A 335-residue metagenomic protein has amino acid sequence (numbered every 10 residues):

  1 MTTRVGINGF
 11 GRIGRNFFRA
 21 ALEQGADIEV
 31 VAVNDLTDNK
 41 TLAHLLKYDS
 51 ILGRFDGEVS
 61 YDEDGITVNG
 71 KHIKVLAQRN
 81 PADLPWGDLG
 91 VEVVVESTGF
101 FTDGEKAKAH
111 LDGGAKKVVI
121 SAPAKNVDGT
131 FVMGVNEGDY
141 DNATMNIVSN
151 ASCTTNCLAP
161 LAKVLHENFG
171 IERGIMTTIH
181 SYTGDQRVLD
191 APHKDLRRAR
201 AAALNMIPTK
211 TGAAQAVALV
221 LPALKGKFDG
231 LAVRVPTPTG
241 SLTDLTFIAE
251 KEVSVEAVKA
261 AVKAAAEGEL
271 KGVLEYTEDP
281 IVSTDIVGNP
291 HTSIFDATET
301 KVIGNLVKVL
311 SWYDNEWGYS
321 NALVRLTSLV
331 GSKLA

Functional and structural regions predicted by a protein language model:
M1-A199, K301, R325, S332-L334: N-terminal Rossmann-like NAD(P) cofactor-binding subdomain of oxidoreductases, focused on the glycine-rich
F10, G14, D103, A151-T154 (+8 more regions): Generic structural signal for well-ordered, non-membrane alpha-helical segments in soluble metabolic enzymes
F18, K108, A159-H166, T177 (+7 more regions): Predominant activation on well-ordered alpha-helical scaffold segments within soluble catalytic domains
L36-D38, P81, A124-K125, S152-T154 (+6 more regions): Glycine-rich beta-alpha junction loops
I66, F131-M133, I147, L189 (+5 more regions): Short clusters of hydrophobic/aromatic residues that line enzyme substrate/ligand-binding pockets
T144-M145, A201-A203, G240-D244, L306-K308: Short, solvent-exposed beta-strand edge segments and adjacent coil->beta transition regions
E167, I171-P238: Acidic, glycine-rich segments within the central catalytic cores of soluble metabolic enzymes that bind/position
G230, L242, T246-A335: C-terminal active-site/capping subdomain that shapes the small-molecule cofactor and substrate pocket of enzyme
